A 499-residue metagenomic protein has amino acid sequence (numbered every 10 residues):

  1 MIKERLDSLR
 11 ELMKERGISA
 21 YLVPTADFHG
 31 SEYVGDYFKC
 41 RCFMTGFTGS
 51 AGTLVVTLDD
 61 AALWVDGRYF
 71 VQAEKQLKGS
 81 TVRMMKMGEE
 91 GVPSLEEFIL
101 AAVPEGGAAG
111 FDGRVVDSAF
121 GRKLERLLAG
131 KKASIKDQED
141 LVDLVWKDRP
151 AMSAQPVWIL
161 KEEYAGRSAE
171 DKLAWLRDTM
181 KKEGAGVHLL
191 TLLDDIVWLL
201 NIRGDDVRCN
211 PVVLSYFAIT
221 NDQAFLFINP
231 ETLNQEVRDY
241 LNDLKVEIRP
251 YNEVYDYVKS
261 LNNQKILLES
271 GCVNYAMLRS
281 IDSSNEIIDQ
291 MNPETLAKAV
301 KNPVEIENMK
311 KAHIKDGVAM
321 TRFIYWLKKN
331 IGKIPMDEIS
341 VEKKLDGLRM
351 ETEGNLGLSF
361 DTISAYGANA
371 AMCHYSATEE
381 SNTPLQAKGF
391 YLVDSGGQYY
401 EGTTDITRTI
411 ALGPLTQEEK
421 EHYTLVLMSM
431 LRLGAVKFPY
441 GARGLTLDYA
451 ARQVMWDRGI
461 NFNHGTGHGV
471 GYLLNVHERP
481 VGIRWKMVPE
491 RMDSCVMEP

Functional and structural regions predicted by a protein language model:
M1-P499: Active-site neighborhoods and metal-handling regions in enzymes and metal-associated proteins
